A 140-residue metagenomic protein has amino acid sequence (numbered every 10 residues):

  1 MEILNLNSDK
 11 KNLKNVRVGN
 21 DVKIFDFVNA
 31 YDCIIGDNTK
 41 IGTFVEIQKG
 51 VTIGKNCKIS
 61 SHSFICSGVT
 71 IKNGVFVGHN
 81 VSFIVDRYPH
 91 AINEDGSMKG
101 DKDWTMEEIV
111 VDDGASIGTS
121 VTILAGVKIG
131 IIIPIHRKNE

Functional and structural regions predicted by a protein language model:
E2-R17, K23-I129, K138: Flexible, glycine/small-residue-enriched loop-and-beta-strand segment within the central core of proteins
P134-E140: Internal alpha/beta core interface subdomains
